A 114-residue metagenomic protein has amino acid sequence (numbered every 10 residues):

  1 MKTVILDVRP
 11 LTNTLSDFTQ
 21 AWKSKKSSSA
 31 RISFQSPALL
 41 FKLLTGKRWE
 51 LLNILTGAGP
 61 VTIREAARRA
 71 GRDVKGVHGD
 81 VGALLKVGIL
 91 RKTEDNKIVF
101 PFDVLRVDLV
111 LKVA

Functional and structural regions predicted by a protein language model:
M1-Q20: General nucleic-acid-binding
A21-E50: Short alpha-helical segments that sit at the start of domains
F41-T45, T62, D95-A114: Short, cationic-aromatic polyanion-contact patches
G46-P60: Short amphipathic alpha-helical interface segments
P60-R68: Short acidic, hydrophobic short linear motifs in intrinsically disordered regions
A66, V77, V81-L85: Basic amphipathic alpha-helical segments that dock to polyanions
K86-D95: A short, conserved structural fragment
